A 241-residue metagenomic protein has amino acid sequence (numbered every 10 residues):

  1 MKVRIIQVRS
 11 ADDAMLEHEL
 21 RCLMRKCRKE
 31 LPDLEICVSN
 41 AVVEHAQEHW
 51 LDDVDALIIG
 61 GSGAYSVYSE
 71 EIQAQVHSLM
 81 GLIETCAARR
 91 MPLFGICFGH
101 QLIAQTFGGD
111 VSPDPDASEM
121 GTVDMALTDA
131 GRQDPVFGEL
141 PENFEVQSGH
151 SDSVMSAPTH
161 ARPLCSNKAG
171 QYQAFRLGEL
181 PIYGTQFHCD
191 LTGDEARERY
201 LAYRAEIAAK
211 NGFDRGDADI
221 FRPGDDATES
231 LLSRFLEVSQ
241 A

Functional and structural regions predicted by a protein language model:
M1-M80, E84-R89, K210-A241: N-terminal beta1-alpha1 cap of cysteine-dependent amidohydrolase-like domains
I5-Q7, D12, E30, D53 (+2 more regions): Amide-donor transfer/coupling interface in amidating biosynthetic enzymes
D12, H45, S66, L102 (+3 more regions): Flexible, glycine-rich phosphate/dinucleotide-binding loops and adjacent beta-alpha linkers at cofactor/substrate
M15-E17, E48, Y68-E70, A104-T106 (+3 more regions): Short glycine-/acidic-enriched loop or helix-start segments at secondary-structure transitions that form or flank
R21-C22, Q73-H77, V111-S112, L164-C165 (+1 more regions): Glycine-rich, phosphate-binding/catalytic loops in enzymes
E35-C37, D110, E145, R162: Conserved beta-strand segments of alpha/beta enzyme cores
V38-N40, P113, S148: Short loop/edge segments at beta-strand edges and connector loops that shape dinucleotide/nucleotide cofactor-binding
A64-G131: Cysteine-nucleophile active-site neighborhood
